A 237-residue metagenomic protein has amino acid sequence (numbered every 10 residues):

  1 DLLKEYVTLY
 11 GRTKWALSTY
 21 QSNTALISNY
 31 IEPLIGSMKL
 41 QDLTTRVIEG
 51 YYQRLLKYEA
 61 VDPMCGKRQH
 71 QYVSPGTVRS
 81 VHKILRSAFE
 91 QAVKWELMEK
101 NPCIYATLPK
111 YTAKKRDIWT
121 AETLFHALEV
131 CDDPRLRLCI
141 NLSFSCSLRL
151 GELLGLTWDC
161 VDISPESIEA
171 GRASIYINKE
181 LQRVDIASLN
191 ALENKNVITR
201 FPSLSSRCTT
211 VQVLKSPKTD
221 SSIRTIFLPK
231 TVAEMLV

Functional and structural regions predicted by a protein language model:
K4-W95, A113: N-terminal core-binding DNA-recognition domain of tyrosine site-specific recombinases/integrases
S22, G50, S80, Y105 (+2 more regions): Short, solvent-exposed alpha-helical surface patches in well-structured domains
I31, I48, L85-A88, E96 (+5 more regions): Conserved hydrophobic/aromatic pocket- or pore-lining residues that grip, position, or stack substrates in active sites
T44-V47, T123, R135, V232: Single-residue recognition of alpha-helix capping/boundary positions
V61-P75, R79, K94, M98-W158 (+3 more regions): Basic, Lys/Arg- and aromatic-enriched nucleic-acid-binding interface segment
I84-L97, R116-D117, T219-V237: Extended amphipathic secondary-structure runs
T107-L108, E122-T123, L156-V237: Conserved tyrosine-mediated DNA breakage-rejoining catalytic core shared by Y-recombinases
